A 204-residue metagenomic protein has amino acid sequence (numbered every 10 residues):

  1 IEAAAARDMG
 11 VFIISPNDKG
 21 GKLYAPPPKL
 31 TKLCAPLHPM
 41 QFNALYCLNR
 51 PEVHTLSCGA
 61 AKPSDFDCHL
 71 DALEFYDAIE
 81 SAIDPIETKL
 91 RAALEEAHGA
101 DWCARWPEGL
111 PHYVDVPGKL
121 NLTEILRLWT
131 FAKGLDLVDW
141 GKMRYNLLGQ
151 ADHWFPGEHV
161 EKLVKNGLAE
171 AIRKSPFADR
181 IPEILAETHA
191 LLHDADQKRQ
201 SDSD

Functional and structural regions predicted by a protein language model:
E2-D204: Structured C-terminal cap/extension of enzyme domains
